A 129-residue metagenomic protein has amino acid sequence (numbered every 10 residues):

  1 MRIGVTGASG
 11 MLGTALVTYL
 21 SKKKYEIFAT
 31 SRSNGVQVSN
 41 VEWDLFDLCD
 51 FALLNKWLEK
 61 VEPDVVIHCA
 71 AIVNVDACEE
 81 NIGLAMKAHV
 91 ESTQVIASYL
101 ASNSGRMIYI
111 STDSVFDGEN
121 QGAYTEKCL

Functional and structural regions predicted by a protein language model:
M1-K23: N-terminal Rossmann NAD(P)H-binding glycine-rich loop of SDR-like oxidoreductase domains
R2, E26, R106: Residues at the starts of beta-strands that form the adenosine-phosphate
T6, T30, V66-A70, M107-D113: SDR active-site strand-loop-helix element
A29-Q37, L48, A71: N-terminal Rossmann-fold cofactor-binding loop
L45-A88: NAD(P)H-binding glycine-rich loop region in Rossmannoid oxidoreductase-like domains and their noncatalytic homologs
E80-I108: NAD(P)-cofactor binding segment of oxidoreductase domains
K87, E91-V95, V115-L129: Catalytic helix-loop patch of NAD(P)-dependent Rossmann-fold dehydrogenases
